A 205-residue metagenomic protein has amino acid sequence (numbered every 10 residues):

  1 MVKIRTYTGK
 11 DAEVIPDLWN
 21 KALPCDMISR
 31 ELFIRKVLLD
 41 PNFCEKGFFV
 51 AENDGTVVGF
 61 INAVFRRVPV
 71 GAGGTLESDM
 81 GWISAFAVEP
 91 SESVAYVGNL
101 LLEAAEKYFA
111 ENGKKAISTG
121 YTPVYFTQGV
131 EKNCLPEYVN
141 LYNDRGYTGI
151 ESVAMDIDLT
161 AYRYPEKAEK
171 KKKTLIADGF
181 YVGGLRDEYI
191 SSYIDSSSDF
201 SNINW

Functional and structural regions predicted by a protein language model:
V2, G55-F60, G81: Glycine-rich phosphate/pyrophosphate-binding loop shared by adenosine-nucleotide-utilizing enzymes
V2-I15, G179-Y193: A short beta-loop-alpha structural element at the N-terminal edge of CoA-dependent acyl/N-acetyltransferase catalytic
W19, F86-A87, Y121-P123: Short, histidine-centered active-site or binding-site loop motifs used for metal coordination, general acid-base
C25-N53, F60-A72, E188-W205: Active-site rim helix/loop that mediates acceptor-substrate recognition in acyltransferases
G47-F49, D79, E151-M155: Short beta-strand micro-motifs in enzyme catalytic cores
G74-P90: Conserved acetyl-CoA binding element of GNAT-fold acetyltransferases
V94, N99-A177: Acyl-donor-binding surface of acyltransferase catalytic domains
